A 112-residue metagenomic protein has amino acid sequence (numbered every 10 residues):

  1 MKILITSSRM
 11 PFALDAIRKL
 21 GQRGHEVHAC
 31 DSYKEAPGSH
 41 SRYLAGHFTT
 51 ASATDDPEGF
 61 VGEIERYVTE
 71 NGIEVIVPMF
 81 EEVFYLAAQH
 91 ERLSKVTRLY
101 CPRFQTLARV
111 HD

Functional and structural regions predicted by a protein language model:
M1-I3: Extreme N-terminal starter segment of soluble prokaryotic enzymes
T6-S8: Conserved N-terminal Rossmann-fold NAD(P)-binding element of oxidoreductases
A13-Q22, V68, H90: Surface-exposed amphipathic alpha-helices with a cationic face
I17, A36, E65: Short glycine-/small-residue-rich flexible loop motifs, especially phosphate/cofactor-binding loops
H25: Short phosphate-binding/catalytic loops that engage adenosine nucleotides
H28: Conserved beta-strand positions in the Rossmann-like core of class I SAM-dependent methyltransferases
D31-P37, E81: Short, polar loop motifs at secondary-structure junctions
H40-D112: Conserved N-proximal alpha/beta basic substrate-recognition cap immediately N-terminal to, or forming the N-lobe
